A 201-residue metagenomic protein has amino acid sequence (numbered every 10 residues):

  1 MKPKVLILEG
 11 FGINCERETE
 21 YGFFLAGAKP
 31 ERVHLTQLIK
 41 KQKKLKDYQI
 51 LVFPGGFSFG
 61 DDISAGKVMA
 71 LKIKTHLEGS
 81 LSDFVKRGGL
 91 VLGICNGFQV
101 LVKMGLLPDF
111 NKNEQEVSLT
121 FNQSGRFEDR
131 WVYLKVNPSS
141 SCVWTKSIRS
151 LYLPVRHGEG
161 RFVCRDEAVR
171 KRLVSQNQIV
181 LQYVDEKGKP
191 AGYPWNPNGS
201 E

Functional and structural regions predicted by a protein language model:
M1-I94, F98-P108, E114, T120-E128 (+2 more regions): N-terminal beta1-alpha1 cap of cysteine-dependent amidohydrolase-like domains
Q115-S150: Hydrophobic, well-structured mid-protein blocks that either form specific transmembrane helices
V136-E201: C-terminal and late-domain segments of enzyme folds
